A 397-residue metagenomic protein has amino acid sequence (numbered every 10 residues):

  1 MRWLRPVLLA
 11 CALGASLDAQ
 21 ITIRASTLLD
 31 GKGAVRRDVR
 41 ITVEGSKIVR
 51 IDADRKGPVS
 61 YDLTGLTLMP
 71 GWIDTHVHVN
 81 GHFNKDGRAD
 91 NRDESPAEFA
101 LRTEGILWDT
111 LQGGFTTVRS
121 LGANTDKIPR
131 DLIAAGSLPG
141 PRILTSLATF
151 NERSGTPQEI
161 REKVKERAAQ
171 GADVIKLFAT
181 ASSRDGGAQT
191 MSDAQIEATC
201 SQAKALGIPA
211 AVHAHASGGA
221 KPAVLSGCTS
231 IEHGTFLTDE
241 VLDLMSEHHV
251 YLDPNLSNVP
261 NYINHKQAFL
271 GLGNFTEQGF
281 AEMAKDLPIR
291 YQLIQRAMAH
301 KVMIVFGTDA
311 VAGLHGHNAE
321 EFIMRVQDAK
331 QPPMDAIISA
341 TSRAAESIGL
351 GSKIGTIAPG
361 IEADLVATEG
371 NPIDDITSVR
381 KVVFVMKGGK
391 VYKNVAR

Functional and structural regions predicted by a protein language model:
R5-D18: Bacterial N-terminal signal peptides
L28, K32-M69: Histidine-rich, glycine-flanked metal-binding segment
L66-A135, A194, G218-G219, A223-S226: Metal-associated gating/positioning segment near the N- to mid-region
N80-A100, W108, P139-G140, L144-L147 (+3 more regions): Active-site gating loops and adjacent loop-to-helix segments of metal-dependent hydrolytic enzymes
F83-D86, R130-D131, A188, A220-S226 (+5 more regions): Histidine/acidic-residue-rich catalytic or RNA/ligand-binding cores of hydrolases and nuclease-related proteins
A100-D126, G140-F150, A172-S183, P209 (+2 more regions): Divalent metal-dependent hydrolysis catalytic cores, especially in the metallo-beta-lactamase
R161-A179, G186-L252, N261, G273 (+2 more regions): Histidine/acidic residue-rich metal-binding segments in metalloenzymes
A203-A205, F275-Q278, D286-P372: His/Asp/Glu-enriched, well-ordered alpha-helical/loop segment that forms or immediately abuts the divalent-metal
